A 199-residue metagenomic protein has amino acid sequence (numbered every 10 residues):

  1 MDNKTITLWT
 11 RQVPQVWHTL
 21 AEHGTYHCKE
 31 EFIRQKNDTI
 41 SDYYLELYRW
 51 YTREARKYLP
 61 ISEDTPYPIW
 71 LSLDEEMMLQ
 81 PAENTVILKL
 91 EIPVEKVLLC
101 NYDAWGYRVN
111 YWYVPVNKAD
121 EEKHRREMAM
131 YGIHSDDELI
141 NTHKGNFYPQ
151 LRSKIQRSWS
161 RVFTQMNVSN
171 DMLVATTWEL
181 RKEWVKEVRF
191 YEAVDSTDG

Functional and structural regions predicted by a protein language model:
D2-D42, T65-Y67, M78-V86, I92-G199: Conserved NAD+-utilizing ADP-ribose enzyme module
T39-D64: Short alpha-helix boundary/capping and kink motifs at helix termini
D74: Divalent-cation-assisted or electrostatically stabilized phosphate/pyrophosphate-binding catalytic cores
